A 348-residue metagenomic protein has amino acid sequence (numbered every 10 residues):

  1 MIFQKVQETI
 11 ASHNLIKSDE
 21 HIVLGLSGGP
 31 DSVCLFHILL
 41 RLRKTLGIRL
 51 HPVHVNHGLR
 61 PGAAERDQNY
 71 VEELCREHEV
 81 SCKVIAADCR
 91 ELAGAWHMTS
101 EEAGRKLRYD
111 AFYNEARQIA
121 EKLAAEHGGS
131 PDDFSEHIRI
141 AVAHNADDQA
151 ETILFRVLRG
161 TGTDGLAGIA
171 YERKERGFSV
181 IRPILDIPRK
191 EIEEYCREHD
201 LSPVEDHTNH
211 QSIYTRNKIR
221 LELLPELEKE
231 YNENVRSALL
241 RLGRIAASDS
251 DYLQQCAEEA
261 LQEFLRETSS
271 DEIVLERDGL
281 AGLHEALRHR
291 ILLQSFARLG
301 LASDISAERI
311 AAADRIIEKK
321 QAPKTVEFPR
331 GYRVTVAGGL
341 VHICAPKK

Functional and structural regions predicted by a protein language model:
M1-L26, P30-E222: Core alpha/beta nucleotide-donor-binding catalytic domains of modification enzymes
I2-D31, R49-H51, V55, A87-C89 (+6 more regions): AMP-forming adenylation/ATP pyrophosphatase catalytic core
E121, A125, T163, N232 (+2 more regions): Charged, solvent-exposed alpha-helical segments that act as regulatory interaction surfaces
R159, L185, E228-K229, A281: Alpha-solenoid HEAT/Armadillo repeat architecture
E226-A238: Inter-helical turn/loop segments and adjacent helix faces that build the functional surface of alpha-helical bundle
